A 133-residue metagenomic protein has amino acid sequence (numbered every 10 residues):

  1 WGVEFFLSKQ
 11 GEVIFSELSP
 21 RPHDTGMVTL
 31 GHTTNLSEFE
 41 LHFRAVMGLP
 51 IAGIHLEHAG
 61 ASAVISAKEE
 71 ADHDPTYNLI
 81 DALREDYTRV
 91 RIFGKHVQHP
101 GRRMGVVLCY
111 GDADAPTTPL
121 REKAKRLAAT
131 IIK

Functional and structural regions predicted by a protein language model:
W1-V3, K9-Q10, S19-D72: Active-site "cap" helix and flanking loop/linker of ATP-utilizing ligase/carboxylase catalytic domains
L7-G11, G111-A113: Short acidic-glycine loop/turn motifs at beta-strand connectors
G11-V13, E85: Coil-to-beta-strand transition motifs
R44-K133: Peripheral (often C-terminal) accessory segments that flank ATP-dependent C-N-forming ligase machineries
